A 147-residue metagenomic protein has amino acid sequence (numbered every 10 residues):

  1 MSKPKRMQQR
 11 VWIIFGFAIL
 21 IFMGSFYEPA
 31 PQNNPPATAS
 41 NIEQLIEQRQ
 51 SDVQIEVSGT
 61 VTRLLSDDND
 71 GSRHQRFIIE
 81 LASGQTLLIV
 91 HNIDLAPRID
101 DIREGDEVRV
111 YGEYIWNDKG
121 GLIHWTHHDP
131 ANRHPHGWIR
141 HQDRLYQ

Functional and structural regions predicted by a protein language model:
P4-Q147: OB-fold and OB-like single-stranded nucleic-acid-recognition modules and their adjacent interaction interfaces
